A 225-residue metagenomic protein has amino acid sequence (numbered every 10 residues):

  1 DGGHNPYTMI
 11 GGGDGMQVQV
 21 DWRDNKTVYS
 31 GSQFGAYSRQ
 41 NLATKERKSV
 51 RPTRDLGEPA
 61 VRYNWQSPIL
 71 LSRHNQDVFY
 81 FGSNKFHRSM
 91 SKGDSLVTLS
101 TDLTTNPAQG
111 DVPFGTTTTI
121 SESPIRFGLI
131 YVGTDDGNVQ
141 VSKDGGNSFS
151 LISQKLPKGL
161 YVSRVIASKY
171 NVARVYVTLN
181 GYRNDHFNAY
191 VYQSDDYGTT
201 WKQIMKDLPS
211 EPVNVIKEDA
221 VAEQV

Functional and structural regions predicted by a protein language model:
D1-V225: Beta-propeller blade termini and top-face loops
